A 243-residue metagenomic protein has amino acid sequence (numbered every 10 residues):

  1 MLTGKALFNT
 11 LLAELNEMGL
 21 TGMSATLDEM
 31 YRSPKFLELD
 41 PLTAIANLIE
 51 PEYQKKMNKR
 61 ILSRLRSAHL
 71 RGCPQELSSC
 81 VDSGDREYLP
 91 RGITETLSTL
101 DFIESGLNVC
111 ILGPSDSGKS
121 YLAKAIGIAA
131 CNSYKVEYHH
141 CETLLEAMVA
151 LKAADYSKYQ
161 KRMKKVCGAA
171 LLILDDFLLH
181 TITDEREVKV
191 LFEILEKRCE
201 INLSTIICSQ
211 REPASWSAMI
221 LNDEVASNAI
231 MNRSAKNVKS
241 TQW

Functional and structural regions predicted by a protein language model:
L20-C73: Interdomain "pre-motor" coupling segment immediately N-terminal to P-loop NTPase/helicase cores
M23, L27, L145-A153, F177-W243: Replace "adjacent to P-loop NTPase cores in ATP/GTP-dependent enzymes" with "adjacent to NTP-binding cores
Q75-L100: N-terminal pre-Walker A segment at the start of P-loop NTPase domains
R86-T94, C131, E137-C167: Short glycine-rich substrate-engagement loop in P-loop NTPases that contacts/grips substrate
E95-D101, A150-L172, K189-K197, A229-I230: Conserved alpha-helical scaffold flanking the Walker A/P-loop in AAA+ ATPase domains
S105-L122: Walker A/P-loop nucleotide-binding motif
Y121-N132: P-loop NTPase Walker A phosphate-binding motif
S133-K135, G168-L171, C199-I207: Loop/turn-to-beta-strand initiation segments
